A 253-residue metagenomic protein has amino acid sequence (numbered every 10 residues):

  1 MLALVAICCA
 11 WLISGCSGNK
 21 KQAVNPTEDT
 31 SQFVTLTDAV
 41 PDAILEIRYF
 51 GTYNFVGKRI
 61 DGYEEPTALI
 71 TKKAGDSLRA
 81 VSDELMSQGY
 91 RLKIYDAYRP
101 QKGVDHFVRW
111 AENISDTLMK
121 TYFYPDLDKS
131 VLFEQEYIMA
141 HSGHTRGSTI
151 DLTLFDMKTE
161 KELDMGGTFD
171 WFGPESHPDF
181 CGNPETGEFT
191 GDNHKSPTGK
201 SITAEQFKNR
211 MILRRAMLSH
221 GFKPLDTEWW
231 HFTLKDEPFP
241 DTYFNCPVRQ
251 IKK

Functional and structural regions predicted by a protein language model:
M1-A3: Bacterial N-terminal signal peptides that target proteins for export
I13-G15: C-terminal motif of bacterial Sec signal peptides marking the signal peptidase cleavage site
S17-A97, V104-T227, E237-K253: Extracytoplasmic cell-surface/polysaccharide-interacting catalytic and binding patches
F232: Conserved metal-phosphate-binding beta-hairpin within the catalytic cores of diverse ATP-dependent phosphoryl-transfer
